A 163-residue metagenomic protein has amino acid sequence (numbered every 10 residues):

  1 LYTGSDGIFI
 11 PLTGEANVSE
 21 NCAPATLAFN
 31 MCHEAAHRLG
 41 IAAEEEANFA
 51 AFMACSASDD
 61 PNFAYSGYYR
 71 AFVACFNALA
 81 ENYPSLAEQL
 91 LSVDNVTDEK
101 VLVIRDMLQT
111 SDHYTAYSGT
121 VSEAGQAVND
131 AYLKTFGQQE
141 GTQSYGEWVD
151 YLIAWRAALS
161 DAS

Functional and structural regions predicted by a protein language model:
L1, L12, L27, L39 (+8 more regions): Generic detector of leucine side chains in alpha-helical contexts
L1-V73: Acidic/His-rich structured neighborhood in mature extracellular/periplasmic domains
G7-E15, C32-H37, P84-S92, M107-A116: Phosphate-binding glycine-rich loops and adjacent basic patches that engage nucleotide phosphates, nucleic-acid
E20, L39, A43, A54-D59 (+4 more regions): Sec/Tat-exported extracytoplasmic proteins
F29-M31, N48-A54, F76-A78, N82-S85 (+6 more regions): Generic detector of ordered, mature protein regions
E45, R70, P84-S85, S122 (+2 more regions): Generic alpha-helical secondary structure signal
F49-M107: Active-site/pore-lining binding-face segments in mid-to-C-terminal subdomains
E99-S163: Pan-zinc metallopeptidase signature
